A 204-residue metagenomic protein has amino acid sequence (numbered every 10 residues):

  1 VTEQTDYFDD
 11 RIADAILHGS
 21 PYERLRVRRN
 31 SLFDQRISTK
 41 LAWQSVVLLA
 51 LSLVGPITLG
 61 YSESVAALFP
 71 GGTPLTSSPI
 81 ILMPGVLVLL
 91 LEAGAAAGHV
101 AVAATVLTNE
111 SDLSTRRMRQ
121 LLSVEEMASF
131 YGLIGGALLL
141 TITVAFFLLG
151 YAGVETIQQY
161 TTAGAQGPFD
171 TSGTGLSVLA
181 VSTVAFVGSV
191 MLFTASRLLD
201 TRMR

Functional and structural regions predicted by a protein language model:
V1-Q44, A104-M127, A195-R204: Haloarchaeal acidic low-complexity proteome signature biased toward cell-envelope/secretome components but also
R36-L53, G132-L140: Transmembrane alpha-helical segments and their cytosolic interface motifs in multi-pass membrane proteins
V54-L59, G135-A163: Alpha-helical transmembrane segments and their membrane-interface junctions in multi-pass membrane proteins
G60-V65, L90-T105: Canonical alpha-helical transmembrane segments
S64-T76, L149-T171: Membrane-interfacial helical/loop segments at transmembrane boundaries in membrane proteins
L75-G98, A180-V181: Alpha-helical transmembrane segments
V86-G94, I134-F147, V184-F193: Hydrophobic core of alpha-helical transmembrane segments in multi-pass integral membrane proteins
S172-R197: Alpha-helical membrane-embedded segments
